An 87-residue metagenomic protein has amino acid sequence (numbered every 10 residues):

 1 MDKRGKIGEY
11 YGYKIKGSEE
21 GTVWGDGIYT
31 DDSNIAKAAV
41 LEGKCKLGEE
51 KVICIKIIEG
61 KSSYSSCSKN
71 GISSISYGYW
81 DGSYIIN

Functional and structural regions predicted by a protein language model:
M1-N87: Mitochondrial intermembrane space
